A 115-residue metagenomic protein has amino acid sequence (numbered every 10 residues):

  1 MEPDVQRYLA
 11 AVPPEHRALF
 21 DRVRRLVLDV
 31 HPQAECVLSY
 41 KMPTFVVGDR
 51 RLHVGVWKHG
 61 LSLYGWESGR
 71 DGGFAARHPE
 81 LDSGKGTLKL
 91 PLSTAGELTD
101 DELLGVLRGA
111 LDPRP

Functional and structural regions predicted by a protein language model:
M1-P115: Charge-dense, helix-prone N-terminal extensions
